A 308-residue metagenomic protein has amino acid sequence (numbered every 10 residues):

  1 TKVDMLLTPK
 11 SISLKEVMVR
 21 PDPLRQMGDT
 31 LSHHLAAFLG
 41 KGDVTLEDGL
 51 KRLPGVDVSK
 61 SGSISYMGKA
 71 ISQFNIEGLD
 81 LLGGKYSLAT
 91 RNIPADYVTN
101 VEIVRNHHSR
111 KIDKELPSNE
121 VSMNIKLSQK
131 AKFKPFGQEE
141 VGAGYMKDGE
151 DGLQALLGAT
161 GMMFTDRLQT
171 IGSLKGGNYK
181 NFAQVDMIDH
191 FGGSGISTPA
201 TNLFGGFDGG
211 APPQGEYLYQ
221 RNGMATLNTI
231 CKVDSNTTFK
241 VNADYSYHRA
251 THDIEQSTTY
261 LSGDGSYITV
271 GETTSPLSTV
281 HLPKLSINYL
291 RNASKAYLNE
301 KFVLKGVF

Functional and structural regions predicted by a protein language model:
K2-D22, N124-K126: Extracellular beta-sheet/turn segments enriched in Thr/Pro/Gly and aliphatic residues
D22-F308: Membrane-proximal, glycine/serine-rich, low-complexity loop/turn segments characteristic of large bacterial
